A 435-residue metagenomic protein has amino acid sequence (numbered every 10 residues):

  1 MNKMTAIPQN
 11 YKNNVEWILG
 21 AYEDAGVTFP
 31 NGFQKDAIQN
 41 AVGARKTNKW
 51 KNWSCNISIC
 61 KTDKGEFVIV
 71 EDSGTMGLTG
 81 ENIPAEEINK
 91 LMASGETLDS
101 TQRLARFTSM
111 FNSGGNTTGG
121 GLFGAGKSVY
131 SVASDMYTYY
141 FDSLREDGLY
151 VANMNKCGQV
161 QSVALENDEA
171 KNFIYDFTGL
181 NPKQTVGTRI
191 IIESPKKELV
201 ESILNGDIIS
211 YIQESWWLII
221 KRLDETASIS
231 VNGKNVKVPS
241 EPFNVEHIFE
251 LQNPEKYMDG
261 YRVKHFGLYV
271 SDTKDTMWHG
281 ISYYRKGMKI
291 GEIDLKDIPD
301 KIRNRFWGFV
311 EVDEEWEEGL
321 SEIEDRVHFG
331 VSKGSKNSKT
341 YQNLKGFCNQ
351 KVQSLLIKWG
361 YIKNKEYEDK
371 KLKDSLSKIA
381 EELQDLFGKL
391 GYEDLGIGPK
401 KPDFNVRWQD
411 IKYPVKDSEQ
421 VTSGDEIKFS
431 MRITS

Functional and structural regions predicted by a protein language model:
M1-E66, T79-E86, E96-A105, S321 (+4 more regions): Bergerat-fold GHKL ATPase/HATPase_c domain
M1-P8, L199, K256-S435: Charged regulatory segments coupled to nucleotide-binding catalytic modules in large multidomain enzymes
K46, G65, L78-E81, V132 (+3 more regions): Short helix/loop capping segments that flank catalytic or ligand/cofactor-binding pockets
N48-I57, Y139-N172, E292-L295: Flexible phosphate/Mg2+-sensing switch loops adjacent to catalytic phosphate-binding sites
G65-V68, T188: Short beta-strand element(s) in the Bergerat
S73-V160: Flexible ATP-lid and adjacent glycine-rich G1/G2 motifs of the Bergerat
Y137-S143, V151-N153, D224-K234, G280-Y284: Short polybasic amphipathic segments
T185-T276: Glycine/threonine-rich ATP-lid/beta-loop region of ATP-binding domains
